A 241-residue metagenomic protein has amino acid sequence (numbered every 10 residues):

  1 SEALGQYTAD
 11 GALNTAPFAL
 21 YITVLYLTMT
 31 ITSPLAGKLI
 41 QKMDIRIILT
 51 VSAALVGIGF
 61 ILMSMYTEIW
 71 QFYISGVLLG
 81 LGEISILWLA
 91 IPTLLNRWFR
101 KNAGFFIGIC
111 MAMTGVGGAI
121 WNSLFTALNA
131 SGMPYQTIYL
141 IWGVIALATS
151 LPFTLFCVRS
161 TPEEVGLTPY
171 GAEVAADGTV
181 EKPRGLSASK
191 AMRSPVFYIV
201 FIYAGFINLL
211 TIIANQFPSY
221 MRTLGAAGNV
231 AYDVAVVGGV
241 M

Functional and structural regions predicted by a protein language model:
S1, P92, W121-N122, S189-M241: Extracytoplasmic gate region of multi-pass secondary transporters
S1-I31, N229-V234: Extracellular/periplasmic helix-loop-helix junction of adjacent transmembrane segments in MFS-like secondary
L25-P34, I86, G118-A119, G239: Residue-level signature of mid-helix packing/kink "hotspots" within the transmembrane helices of 12-pass Major
I31-W70: Conserved MFS/SLC helix-loop-helix module at the cytosolic interface between two early adjacent transmembrane helices
G59, W70-I86, G205: Hydrophobic core of transmembrane alpha-helices in multi-pass small-molecule transporters, especially MFS/SLC-type
V77-A112: Cytoplasmic helix-loop-helix junction between adjacent transmembrane helices in 12-TM secondary transporters
K101, I109-P162: Helix-loop-helix hairpin linking two adjacent transmembrane segments in secondary transporters
R159-G185: Flexible cytoplasmic inter-helical loops of multi-pass small-molecule transporters
